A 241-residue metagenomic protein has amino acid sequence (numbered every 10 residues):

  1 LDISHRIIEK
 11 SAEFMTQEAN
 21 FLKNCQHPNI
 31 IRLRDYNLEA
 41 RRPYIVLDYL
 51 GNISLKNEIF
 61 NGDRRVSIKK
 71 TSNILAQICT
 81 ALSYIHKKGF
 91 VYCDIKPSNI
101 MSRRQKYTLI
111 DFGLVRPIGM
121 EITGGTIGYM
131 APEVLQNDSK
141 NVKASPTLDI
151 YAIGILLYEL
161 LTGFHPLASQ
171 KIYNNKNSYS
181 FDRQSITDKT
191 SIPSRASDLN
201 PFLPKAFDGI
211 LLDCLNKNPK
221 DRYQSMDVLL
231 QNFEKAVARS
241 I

Functional and structural regions predicted by a protein language model:
H5-N24: AlphaC helix of the eukaryotic protein kinase fold
Y36: Activation-segment/catalytic-loop signature of the eukaryotic protein kinase fold
A40-S54: Conserved short submotifs of the Hanks-type protein kinase catalytic core that shape the nucleotide-binding pocket
L55-V66: AlphaC helix of the protein kinase catalytic domain
I74-L75: Activation segment signature within eukaryotic-like protein kinase domains
H86-S102: Catalytic-loop of the protein kinase fold
R222: Conserved HRD-motif arginine in the catalytic loop of eukaryotic-like protein kinases
